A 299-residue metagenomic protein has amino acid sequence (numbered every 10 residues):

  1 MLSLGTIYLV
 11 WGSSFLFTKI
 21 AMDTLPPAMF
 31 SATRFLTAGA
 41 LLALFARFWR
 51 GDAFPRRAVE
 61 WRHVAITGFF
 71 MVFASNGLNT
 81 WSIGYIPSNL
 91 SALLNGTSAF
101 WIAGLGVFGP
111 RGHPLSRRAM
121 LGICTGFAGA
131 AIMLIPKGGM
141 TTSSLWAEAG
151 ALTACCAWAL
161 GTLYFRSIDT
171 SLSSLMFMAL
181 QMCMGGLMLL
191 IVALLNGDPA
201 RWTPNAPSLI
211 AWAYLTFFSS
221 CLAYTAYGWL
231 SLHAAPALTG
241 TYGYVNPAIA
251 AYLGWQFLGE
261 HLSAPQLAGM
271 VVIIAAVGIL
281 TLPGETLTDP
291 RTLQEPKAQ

Functional and structural regions predicted by a protein language model:
M1, T24-A32, R56-R62, I135-L160 (+2 more regions): Juxtamembrane helix-entry segments on the extracytoplasmic side of multipass membrane proteins
M1-M29, F69, M140-S167, L187-I191 (+1 more regions): Glycine-/small-residue-enriched transmembrane alpha-helix faces in small-molecule transporters and effluxers
L9-A40, W81, P87-L90, L160-G185 (+3 more regions): Juxtamembrane helix-loop-helix junctions in multi-pass membrane proteins
V10, S14-F15, A43-N95, A131-I132 (+1 more regions): Specific transmembrane alpha-helical segments of multi-pass solute transporters/efflux pumps, especially DMT/EamA
G12, L16, A43, G68-F73 (+7 more regions): Hydrophobic/small/kink-forming positions within alpha-helical transmembrane segments of polytopic membrane proteins
S14, L36-L41, L94-G109, M184-M188 (+4 more regions): Alpha-helical transmembrane segments of compact multi-pass small-molecule transporters, enriched in specific families
S31-T33, V72, N76, S91-T97 (+2 more regions): Helix-helix packing/entry segments at the starts of transmembrane helices
L42, A65, T97-A99, G104-L105 (+5 more regions): Hydrophobic transmembrane alpha-helices of multi-pass small-molecule transport proteins
